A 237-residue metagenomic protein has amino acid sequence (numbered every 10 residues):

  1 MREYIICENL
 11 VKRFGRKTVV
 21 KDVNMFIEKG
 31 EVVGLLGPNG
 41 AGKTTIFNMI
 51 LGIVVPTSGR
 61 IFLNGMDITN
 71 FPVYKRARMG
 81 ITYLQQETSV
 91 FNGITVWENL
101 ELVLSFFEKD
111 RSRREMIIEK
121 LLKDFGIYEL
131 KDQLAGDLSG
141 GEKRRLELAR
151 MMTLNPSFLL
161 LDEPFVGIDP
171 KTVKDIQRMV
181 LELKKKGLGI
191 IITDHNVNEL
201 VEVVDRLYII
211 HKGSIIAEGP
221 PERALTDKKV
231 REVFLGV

Functional and structural regions predicted by a protein language model:
L36-P38: The feature captures the beta-strand-to-loop junction immediately N-terminal to the Walker
L51: Helix-to-loop junction immediately C-terminal to a conserved catalytic motif
G59-M66, M79: Conserved ABC transporter NBD signature motif
E101, S112-L130, R178-L181, K229: Conserved ABC ATPase "signature" region
L134-L138, E142: Conserved ABC ATPase signature
L159-E163: Catalytic Walker B motif of ABC-type/P-loop ATPase nucleotide-binding domains
